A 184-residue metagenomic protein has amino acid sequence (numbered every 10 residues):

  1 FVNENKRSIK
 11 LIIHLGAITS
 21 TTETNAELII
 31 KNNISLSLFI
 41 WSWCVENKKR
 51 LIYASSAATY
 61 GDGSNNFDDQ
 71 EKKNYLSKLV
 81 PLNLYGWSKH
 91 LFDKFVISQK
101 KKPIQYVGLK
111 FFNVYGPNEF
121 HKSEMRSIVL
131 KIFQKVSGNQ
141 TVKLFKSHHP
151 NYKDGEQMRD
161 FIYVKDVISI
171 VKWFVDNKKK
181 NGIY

Functional and structural regions predicted by a protein language model:
F1-N32: NAD(P)H-binding glycine-rich loop region in Rossmannoid oxidoreductase-like domains and their noncatalytic homologs
L11-H14, L38-L84: Conserved Rossmann-fold NAD(P)-dependent oxidoreductase catalytic core, especially the SDR/UDP-sugar
H14, R50-S55, V107-N113, D160 (+1 more regions): Structural signature of the Rossmann-like NAD(P)-dependent dehydrogenase/reductase core
T21-I29, D62-D69, F120: Conserved catalytic-core motifs of eukaryotic protein kinase domains, centered on the activation segment
I30-S37, W41-C44, I52, S88-K89 (+1 more regions): Short alpha-helix in the Rossmann-fold core of NAD(P)-dependent oxidoreductases
L79-L91, I128: The catalytic Tyr-X3-Lys active-site helix of short-chain dehydrogenase/reductase
K94-W173: NAD(P)-dependent short-chain dehydrogenase/reductase
I170-Y184: Mid/C-terminal beta-alpha module of Rossmann-like enzyme folds, strongest in SDR-family dehydrogenases/epimerases
